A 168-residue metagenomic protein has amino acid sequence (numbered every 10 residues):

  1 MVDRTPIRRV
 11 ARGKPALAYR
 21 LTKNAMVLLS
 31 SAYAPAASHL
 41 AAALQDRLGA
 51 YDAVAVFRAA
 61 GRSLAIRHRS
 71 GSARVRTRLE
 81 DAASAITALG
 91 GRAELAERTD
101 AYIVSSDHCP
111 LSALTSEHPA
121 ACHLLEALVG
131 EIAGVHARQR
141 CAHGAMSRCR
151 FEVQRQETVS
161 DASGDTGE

Functional and structural regions predicted by a protein language model:
M1-I7, R92, A96: A short, conserved structural fragment
T5-L29, D107-P110: Short, cationic-aromatic polyanion-contact patches
A16-A18, A101, R148-R150: Broad gene-expression machinery/nucleic-acid interaction feature
N24-L79, R92, I132-A133: Amphipathic alpha-helical dimerization/coiled-coil segments that flank or bridge DNA-binding/regulatory modules
N24-S30, L111-L114, E157-G164: Short, charged/polar, Gly/Pro-enriched secondary-structure boundary elements
E80, S84-A96: A mid-sequence, solvent-exposed acidic-amphipathic segment
A83, E94, S105, V135-E168: Short terminal or interdomain "cap/linker" segment that borders an active site or interface and mediates
R92-A145: Short, hydrophobic/π-rich interface segment
